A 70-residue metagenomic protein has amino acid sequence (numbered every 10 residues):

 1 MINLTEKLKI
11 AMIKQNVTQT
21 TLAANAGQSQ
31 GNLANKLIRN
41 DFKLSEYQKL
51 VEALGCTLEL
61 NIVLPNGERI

Functional and structural regions predicted by a protein language model:
M1-Q15: A short, Lys/Arg-rich alpha-helix, primarily the initiator
K9, A34-N35, Q48: Key DNA-contacting residues within the recognition helix of helix-turn-helix
M12, A23, V51: The alpha-helix within a helix-turn-helix
N16-G31: Short alpha-helical DNA-recognition segment
T18, K43-E46: Residues that mark the N-terminal boundary/hinge immediately upstream of a DNA-recognition element
G27-F42: Recognition helix of helix-turn-helix/homeodomain-like DNA-binding domains that insert into the DNA major groove
S45-N61: DNA major-groove recognition helix of helix-turn-helix/homeodomain DNA-binding modules
E59-I70: Short, charged recognition helix plus adjacent turn of helix-turn-helix-like nucleic-acid-binding domains
